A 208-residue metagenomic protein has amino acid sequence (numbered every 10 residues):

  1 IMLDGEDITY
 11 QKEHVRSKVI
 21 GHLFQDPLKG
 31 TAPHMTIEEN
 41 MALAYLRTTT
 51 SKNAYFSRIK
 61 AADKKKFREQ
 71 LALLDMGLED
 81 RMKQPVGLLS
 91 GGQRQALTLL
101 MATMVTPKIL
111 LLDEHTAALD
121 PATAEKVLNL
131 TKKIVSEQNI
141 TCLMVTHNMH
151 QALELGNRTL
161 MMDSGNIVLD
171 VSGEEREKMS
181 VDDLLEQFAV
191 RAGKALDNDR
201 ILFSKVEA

Functional and structural regions predicted by a protein language model:
I1-R16, R58, G173-E175: ABC ATPase NBD Q-loop/coupling interface
M35-T49: Q-loop/switch helix immediately C-terminal to the Walker
A102-T103: ABC ATPase C-loop
L110-D113: Catalytic Walker B motif of ABC-type/P-loop ATPase nucleotide-binding domains
P121-T123: Helix N-cap at the start of a conserved alpha-helix in ABC-type nucleotide-binding domains
E125-Q138: Helical segment within the ABC ATPase nucleotide-binding domain
T146-H147: H-loop/switch region of ABC-family ATPase nucleotide-binding domains
E177-A208: ABC ATPase nucleotide-binding domains
